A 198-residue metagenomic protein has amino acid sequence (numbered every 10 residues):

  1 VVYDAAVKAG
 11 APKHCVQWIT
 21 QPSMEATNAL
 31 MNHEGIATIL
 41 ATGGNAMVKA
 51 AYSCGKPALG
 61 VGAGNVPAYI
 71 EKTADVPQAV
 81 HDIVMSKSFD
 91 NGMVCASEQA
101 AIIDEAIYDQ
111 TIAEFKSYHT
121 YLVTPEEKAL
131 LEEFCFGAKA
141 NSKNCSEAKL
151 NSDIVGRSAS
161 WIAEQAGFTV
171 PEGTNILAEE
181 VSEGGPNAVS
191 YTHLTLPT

Functional and structural regions predicted by a protein language model:
V1-Q78: Rossmann-like NAD(P) dinucleotide-binding subdomain of oxidoreductase/dehydrogenase enzymes
K8-A11, G167-V170, V189: Short, conserved catalytic or adaptor-binding loops enriched in Gly and charged residues
N45, I107, T198: Flexible, active-site-proximal loop/turn residues at the rims of small-molecule/cofactor binding pockets and catalytic
V48-P186: ALDH superfamily catalytic-core signature
T192-T198: Conserved small/polar residues in nucleotide/adenosyl-binding loops
